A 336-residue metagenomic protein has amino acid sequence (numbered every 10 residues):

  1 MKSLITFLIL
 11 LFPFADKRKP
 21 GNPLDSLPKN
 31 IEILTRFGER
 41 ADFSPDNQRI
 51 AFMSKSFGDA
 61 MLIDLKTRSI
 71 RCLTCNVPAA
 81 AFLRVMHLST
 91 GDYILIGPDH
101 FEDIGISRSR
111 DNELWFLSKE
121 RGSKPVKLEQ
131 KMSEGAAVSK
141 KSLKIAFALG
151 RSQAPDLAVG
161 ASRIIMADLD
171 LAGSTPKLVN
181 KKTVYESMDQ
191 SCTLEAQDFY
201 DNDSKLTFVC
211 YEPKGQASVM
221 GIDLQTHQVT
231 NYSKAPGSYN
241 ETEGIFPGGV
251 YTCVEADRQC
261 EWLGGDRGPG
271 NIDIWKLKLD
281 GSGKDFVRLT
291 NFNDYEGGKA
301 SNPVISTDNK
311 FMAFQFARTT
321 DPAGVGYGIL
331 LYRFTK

Functional and structural regions predicted by a protein language model:
M1-K2: N-terminal hydrophobic targeting signals that begin at the initiator methionine
I5-D16: Hydrophobic h-region of N-terminal signal peptides that target proteins for export in Gram-negative bacteria
D16-K336: Sequence signature of WD/YWTD-type beta-propeller architectures
